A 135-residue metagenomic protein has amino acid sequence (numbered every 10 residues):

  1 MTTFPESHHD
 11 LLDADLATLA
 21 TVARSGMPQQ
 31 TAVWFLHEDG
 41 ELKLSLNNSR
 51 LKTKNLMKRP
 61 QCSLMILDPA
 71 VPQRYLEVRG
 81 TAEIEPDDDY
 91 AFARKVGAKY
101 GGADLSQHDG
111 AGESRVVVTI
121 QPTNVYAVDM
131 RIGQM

Functional and structural regions predicted by a protein language model:
M1-A17: Extreme N-terminal tail/first-helix region
T2, R74-M135: Charged, gly/pro-rich active-site loop segments
E6-S7, K52, F92: Hydrophobic alpha-helical segments typical of transmembrane helices and their membrane-interface/capping positions
H8-H9, W34, K54, H108-G110: Short secondary-structure boundary/capping segments
L11-L12, L56, V96, I120: A generic structural signal for nonpolar/aromatic side chains embedded in well-ordered alpha-helices
A14-N47, L56, C62-I66, Y75-E77: Short beta-strand segments
N47-L51, K99-Y100: Short, solvent-exposed aromatic-acidic interface loops
R50-K52, V71, Q134-M135: Short, surface-exposed beta-strand-loop junctions and turns on beta-sheet-rich folds
